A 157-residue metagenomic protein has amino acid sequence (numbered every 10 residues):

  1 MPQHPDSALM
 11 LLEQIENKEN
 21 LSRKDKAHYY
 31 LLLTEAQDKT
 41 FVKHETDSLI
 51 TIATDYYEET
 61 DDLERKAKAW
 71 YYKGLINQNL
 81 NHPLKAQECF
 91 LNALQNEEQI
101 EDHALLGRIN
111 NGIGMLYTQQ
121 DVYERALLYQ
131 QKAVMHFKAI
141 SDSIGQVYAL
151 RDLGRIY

Functional and structural regions predicted by a protein language model:
M1-Y157: A "functional boundary" signal
